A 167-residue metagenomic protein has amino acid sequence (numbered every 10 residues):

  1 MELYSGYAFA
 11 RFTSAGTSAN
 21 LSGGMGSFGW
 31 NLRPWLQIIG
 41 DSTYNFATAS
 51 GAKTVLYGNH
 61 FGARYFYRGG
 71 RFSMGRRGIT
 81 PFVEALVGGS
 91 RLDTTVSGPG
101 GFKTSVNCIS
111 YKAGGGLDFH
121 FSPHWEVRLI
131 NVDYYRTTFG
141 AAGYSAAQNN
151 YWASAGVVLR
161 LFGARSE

Functional and structural regions predicted by a protein language model:
M1, A15, W35, R68-T80 (+2 more regions): Short loop/turn motifs that connect adjacent beta-strands in outer-membrane beta-barrel proteins
M1-L32, Y44, V87, A153-E167: Short glycine/proline- and aromatic-enriched beta-strand/turn motifs that initiate or cap beta-hairpins
L3-F9, G40-Y44, V83-G89, G115-L117 (+1 more regions): Transmembrane beta-barrel strands of outer-membrane/channel proteins
F12-S14, A47-G51, S97-T104, F139-S145: Extracellular loop and loop/strand-boundary signature of outer-membrane beta-barrel proteins
M25-G29, K112-G114, E126-R128: Short, conserved structural micro-motifs that define repeat-unit consensus positions and nucleotide-binding loops
G29-P99, V106-Y111, S154, V158-R160: Gram-negative (and chloroplast) outer-membrane scaffold detector with strong preference for beta-barrel transmembrane
N107-W125: Short, positively charged, low-complexity/disordered linker segments
F119-E167: Predominantly the C-terminal beta-signal and adjacent terminal strand-loop region of outer-membrane beta-barrel
